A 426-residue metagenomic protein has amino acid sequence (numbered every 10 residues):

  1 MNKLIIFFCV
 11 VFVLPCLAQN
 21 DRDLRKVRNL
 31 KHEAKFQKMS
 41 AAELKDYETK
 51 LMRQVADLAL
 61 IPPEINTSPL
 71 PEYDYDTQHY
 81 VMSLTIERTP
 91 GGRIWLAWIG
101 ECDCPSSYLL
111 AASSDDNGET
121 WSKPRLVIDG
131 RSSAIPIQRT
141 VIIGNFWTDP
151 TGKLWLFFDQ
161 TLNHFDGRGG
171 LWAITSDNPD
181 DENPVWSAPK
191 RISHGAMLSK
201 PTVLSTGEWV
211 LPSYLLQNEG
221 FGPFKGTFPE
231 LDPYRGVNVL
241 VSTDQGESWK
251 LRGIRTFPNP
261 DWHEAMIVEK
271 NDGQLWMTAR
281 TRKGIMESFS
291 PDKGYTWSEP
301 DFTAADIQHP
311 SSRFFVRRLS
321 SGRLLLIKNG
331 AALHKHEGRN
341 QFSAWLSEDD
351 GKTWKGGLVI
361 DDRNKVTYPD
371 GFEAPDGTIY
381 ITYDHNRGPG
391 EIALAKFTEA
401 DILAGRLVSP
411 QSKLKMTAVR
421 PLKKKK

Functional and structural regions predicted by a protein language model:
N2-F7: Sec-dependent signal peptide recognition, specifically the positively charged N-region followed immediately by
V10-A18: Hydrophobic h-region of N-terminal signal peptides that target proteins for export in Gram-negative bacteria
N20-K426: Asp-box/BNR beta-propeller blade signature and adjacent active/binding-site loops in extracellular glycan-interacting
